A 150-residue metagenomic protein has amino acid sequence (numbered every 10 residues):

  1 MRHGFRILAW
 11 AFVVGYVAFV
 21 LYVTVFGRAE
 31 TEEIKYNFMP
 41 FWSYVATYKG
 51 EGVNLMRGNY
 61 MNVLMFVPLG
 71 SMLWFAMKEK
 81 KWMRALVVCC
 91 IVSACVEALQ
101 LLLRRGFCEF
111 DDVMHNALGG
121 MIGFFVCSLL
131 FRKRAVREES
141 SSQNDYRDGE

Functional and structural regions predicted by a protein language model:
M1-F110, F124-E150: Bulky hydrophobic segments
